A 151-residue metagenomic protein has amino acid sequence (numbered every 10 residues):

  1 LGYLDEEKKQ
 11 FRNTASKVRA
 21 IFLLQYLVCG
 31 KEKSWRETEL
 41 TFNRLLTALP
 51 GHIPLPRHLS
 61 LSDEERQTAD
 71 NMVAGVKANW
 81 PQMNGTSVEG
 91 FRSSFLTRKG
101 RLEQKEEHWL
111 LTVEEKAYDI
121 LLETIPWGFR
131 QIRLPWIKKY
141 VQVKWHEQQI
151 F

Functional and structural regions predicted by a protein language model:
L1-F151: Short, compositionally biased pre-sequence/patch detector
